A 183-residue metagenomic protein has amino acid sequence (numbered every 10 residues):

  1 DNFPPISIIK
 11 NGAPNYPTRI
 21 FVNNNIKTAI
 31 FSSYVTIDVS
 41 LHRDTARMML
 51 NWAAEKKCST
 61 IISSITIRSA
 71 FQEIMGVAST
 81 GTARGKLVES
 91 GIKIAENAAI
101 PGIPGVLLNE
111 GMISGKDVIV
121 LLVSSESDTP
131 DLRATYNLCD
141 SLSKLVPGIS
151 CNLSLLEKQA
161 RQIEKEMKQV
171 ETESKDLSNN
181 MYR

Functional and structural regions predicted by a protein language model:
D1-Y34: N-terminal short beta-loop-beta anion/metal-coordinating cradle
G12, S33-V35, S64-T66, V123-S124: Fold-independent oxyanion-binding glycine-rich loops and adjacent beta-strand/coil segments at enzyme active sites
K27-D38, E89-K93: Short, basic, glycine/proline-bearing loop/turn elements
A29-F31, T60-I62, D117-L122: Hydrophobic/aromatic beta-strand patches that form the interior of the parallel beta-sheet core in alpha/beta enzyme
V39-R84: Internal, conserved structured core segments that host functional sites
L50-I61, M112-D117, L145-I149: Secondary-structure boundary elements
S69-L145, M181: Catalytic cores of processing enzymes, dominated by hydrolases/peptidases, characterized by acidic/His-rich
T129-R183: A conserved C-terminal secondary-structure "cap"
